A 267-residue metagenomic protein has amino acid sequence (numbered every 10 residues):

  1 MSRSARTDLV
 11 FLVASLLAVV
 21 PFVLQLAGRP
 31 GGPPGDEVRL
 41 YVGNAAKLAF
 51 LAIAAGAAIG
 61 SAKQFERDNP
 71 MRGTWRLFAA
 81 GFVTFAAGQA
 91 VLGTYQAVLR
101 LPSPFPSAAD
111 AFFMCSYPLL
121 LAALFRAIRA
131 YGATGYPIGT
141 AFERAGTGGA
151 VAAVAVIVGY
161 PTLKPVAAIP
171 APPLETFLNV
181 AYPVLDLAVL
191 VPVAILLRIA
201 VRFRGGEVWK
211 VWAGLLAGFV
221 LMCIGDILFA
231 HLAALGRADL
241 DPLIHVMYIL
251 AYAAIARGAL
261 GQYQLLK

Functional and structural regions predicted by a protein language model:
M1-K267: Polytopic alpha-helical membrane-helix bundles and their juxtamembrane interface segments in multi-pass membrane
